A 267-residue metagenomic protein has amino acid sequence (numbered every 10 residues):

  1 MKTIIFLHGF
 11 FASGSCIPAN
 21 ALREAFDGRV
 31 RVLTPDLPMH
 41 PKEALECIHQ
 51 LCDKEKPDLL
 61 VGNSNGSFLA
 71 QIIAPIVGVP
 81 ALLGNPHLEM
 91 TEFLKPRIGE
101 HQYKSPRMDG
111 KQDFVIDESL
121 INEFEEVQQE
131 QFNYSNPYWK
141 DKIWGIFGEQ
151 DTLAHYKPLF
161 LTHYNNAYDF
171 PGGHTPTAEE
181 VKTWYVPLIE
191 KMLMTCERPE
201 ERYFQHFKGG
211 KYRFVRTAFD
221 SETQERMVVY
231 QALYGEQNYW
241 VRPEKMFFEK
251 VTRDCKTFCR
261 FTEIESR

Functional and structural regions predicted by a protein language model:
K2-K54, H174, C196-E197: Active-site catalytic motif of lipid deacylating hydrolases and related acyltransferases
G9, P35-P38, V79-T91: Active-site nucleophile loop of the alpha/beta-hydrolase fold
D53-K56, Y138: Glycine-rich phosphate-binding loop signature in dinucleotide/nucleotide-binding domains
D58-V61, P80-L82: Residue in the alpha/beta-hydrolase core beta-strand immediately N-terminal to the catalytic nucleophile
V61-A70: Gly/Ala-rich beta-loop-alpha elbow adjacent to hydrolase catalytic centers
I72, I76: Active-site signature of alpha/beta-hydrolase-fold catalytic machinery across serine- and Asp/Cys-nucleophile hydrolases
L82-M192: The alpha/beta-hydrolase serine catalytic core
K191-R267: Mixed-charge, low-complexity intrinsically disordered regions
